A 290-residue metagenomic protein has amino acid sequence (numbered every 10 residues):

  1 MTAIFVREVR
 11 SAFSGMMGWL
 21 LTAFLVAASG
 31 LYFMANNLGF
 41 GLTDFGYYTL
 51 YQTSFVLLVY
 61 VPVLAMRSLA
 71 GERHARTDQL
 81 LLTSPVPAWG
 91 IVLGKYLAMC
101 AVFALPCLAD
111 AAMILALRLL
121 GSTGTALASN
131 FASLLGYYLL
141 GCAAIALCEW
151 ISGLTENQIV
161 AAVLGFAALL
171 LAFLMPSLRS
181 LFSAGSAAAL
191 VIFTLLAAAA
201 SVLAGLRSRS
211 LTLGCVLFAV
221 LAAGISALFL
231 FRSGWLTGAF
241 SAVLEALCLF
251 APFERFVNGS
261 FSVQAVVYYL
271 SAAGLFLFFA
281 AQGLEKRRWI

Functional and structural regions predicted by a protein language model:
M1-G71, A112, L203-S208, L217-F218 (+3 more regions): Hydrophobic alpha-helical transmembrane segments
A3-S11, Q79-T83, G153, A242-E245: Short amphipathic alpha-helical coupling elements at transmembrane boundaries
W19, W89, Q158-I159, Q264: Residues that define the loop-to-transmembrane-helix transition and helix capping in multi-pass membrane transporters
W19-A23, N130-L135, A162-V163, V191 (+2 more regions): Hydrophobic alpha-helical transmembrane segments
L25-S29, A98-M99, F166-L170, A222 (+1 more regions): Residue-level recognition of pore/gate-forming positions within transmembrane alpha-helices of multi-pass
S29-N36, F40-V56, A98-G165, F173-A184: Secretory targeting signals
S68-C100: Helix-loop-helix units of permease transmembrane domains in multi-pass membrane transporters, especially ABC
Q158-R255: Transmembrane helix segments
